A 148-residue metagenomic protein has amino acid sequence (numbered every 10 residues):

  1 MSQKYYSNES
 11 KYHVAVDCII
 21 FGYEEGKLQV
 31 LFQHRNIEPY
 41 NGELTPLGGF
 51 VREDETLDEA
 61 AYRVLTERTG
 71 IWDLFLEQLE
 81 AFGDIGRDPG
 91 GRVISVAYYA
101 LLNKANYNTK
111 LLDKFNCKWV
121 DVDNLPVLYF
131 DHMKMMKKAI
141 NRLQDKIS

Functional and structural regions predicted by a protein language model:
M1-K4, Q78-A81: Short Pro/Gly-enriched beta-strand edge/turn motifs at strand-loop
S2-T45: N-terminal strand-loop-strand
H13, D58, D73, G91-S95 (+1 more regions): Short connector loops at helix/strand junctions that flank enzyme active sites, especially segments positioning acidic
V16-C18, Q78, Y98-A100: A structural signal for short, well-ordered beta-strand segments
K27-L74, A81-G83, S148: Conserved Nudix-box catalytic region and its N-terminal flanking loop in Nudix hydrolases and closely related
V30, H34-I37, N41, G48 (+4 more regions): Short, His- and charge-rich active-site/binding loops that engage polyanionic ligands
F82-I94: Acidic pyrophosphate-coordinating catalytic loop
Y99-L101, N108-Q144: NUDIX/MutT-family hydrolases
